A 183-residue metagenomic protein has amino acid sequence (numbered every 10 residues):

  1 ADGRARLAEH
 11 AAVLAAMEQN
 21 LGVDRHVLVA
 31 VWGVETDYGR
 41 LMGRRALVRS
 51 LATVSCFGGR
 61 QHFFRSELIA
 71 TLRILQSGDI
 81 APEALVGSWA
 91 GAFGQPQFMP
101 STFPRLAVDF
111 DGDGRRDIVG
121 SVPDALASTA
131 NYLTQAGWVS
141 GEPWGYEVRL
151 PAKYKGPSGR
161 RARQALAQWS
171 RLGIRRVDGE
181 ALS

Functional and structural regions predicted by a protein language model:
A1-L182: Catalytic glycan-binding domains that act on GlcNAc-containing polysaccharides
